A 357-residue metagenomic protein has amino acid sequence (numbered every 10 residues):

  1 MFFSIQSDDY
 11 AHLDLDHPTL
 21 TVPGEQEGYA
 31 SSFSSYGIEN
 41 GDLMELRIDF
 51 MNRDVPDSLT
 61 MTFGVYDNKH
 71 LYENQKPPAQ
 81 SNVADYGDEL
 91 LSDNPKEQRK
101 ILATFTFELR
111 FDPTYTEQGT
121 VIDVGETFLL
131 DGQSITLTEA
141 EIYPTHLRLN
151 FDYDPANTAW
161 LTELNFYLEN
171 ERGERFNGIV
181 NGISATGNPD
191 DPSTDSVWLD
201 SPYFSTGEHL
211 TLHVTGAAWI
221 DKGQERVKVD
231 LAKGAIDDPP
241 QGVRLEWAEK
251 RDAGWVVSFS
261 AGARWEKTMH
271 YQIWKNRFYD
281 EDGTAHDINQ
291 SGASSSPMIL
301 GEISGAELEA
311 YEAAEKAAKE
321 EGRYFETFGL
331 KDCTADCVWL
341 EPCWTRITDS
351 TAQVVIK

Functional and structural regions predicted by a protein language model:
M1-K357: Alpha-helical, hydrophobic structural elements that either
